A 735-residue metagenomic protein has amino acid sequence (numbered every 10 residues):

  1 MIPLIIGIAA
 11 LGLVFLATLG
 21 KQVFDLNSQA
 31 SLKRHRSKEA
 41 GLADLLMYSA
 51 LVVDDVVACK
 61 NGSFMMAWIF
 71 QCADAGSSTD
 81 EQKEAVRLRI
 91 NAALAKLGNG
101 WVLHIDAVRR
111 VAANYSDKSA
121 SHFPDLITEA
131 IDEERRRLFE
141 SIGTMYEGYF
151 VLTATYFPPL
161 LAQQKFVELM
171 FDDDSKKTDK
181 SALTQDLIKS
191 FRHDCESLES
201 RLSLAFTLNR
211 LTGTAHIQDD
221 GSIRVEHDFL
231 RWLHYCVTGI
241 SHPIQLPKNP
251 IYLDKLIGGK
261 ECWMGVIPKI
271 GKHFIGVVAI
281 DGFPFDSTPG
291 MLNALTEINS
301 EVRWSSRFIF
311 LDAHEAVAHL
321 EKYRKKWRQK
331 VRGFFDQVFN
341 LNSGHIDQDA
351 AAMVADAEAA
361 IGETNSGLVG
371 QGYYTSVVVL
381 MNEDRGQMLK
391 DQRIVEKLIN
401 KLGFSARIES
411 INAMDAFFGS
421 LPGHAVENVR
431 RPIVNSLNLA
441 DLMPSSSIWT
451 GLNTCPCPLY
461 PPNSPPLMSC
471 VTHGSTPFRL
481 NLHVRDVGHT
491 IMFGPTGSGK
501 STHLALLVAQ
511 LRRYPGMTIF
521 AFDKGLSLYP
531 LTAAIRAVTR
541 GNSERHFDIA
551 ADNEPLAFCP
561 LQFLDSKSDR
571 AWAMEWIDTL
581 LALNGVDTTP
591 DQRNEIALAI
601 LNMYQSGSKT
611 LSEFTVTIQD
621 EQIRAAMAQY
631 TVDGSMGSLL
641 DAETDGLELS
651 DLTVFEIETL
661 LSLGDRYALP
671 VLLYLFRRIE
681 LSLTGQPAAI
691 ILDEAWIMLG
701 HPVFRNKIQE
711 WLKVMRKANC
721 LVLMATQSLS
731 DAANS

Functional and structural regions predicted by a protein language model:
P3-S445: Extended, folded cores of ATP/NTP-driven motor/assembly subunits in large transport and secretion machines
D80-K96, E315-K322, S405, A416-F478 (+6 more regions): P-loop NTPase motor domains
M492: Hydrophobic anchor at the beta1->P-loop junction of P-loop NTPases
P495: P-loop (Walker A) phosphate-binding loop of NTP-binding proteins
K500: Conserved lysine of the Walker
H503: Hydrophobic positions on the alpha1 helix immediately C-terminal to the Walker A/P-loop
L506-R513: Walker A/P-loop NTP-binding motif
T518-F522: Conserved RecA-like ASCE P-loop NTPase motor core of nucleic-acid helicases/translocases
